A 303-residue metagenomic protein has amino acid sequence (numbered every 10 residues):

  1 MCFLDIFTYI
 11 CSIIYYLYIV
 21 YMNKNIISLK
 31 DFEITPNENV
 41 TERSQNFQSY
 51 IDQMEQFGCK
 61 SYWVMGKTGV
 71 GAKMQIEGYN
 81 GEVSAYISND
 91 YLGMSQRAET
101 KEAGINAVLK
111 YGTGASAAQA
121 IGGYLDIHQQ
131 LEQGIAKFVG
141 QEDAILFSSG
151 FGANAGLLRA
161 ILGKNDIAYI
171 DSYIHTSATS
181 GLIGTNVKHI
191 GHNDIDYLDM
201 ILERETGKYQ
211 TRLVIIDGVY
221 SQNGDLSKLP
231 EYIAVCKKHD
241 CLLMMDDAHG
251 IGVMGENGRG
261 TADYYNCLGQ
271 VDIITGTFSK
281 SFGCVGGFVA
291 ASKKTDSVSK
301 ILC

Functional and structural regions predicted by a protein language model:
D5-I34, R43-Y111, C241: N-terminal "arm"/small-domain region of PLP-dependent enzymes with the aminotransferase-like
D90, H192-M245: Active-site phosphate-binding strand-loop segment of PLP-dependent enzymes
G93-M94, I121-Y124, T176, I195-D196 (+2 more regions): Short, small-residue-enriched loops and turns at beta-alpha junctions that line or gate enzyme active sites
E102-S149: Conserved N-terminal alpha-helix of the aminotransferase class I/II PLP-enzyme fold
L157-T176: Conserved PLP-anchoring active-site segment centered on the Schiff-base-forming lysine
T176-N186: Active-site-proximal loop->helix
D263-V298: Active-site PLP attachment segment
